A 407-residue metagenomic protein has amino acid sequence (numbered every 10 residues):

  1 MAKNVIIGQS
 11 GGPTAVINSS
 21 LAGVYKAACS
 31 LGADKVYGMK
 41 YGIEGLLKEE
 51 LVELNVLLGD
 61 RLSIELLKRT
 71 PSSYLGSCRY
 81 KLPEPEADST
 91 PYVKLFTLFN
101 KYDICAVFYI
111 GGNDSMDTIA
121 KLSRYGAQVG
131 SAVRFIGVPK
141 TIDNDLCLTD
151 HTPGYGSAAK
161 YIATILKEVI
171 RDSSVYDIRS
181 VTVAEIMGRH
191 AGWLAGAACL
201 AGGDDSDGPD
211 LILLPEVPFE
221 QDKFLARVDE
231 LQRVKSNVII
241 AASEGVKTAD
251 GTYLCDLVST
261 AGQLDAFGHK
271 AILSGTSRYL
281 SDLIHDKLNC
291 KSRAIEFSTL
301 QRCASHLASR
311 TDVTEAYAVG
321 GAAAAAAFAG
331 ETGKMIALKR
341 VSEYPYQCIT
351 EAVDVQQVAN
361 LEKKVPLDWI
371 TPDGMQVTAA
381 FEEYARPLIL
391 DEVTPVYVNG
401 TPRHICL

Functional and structural regions predicted by a protein language model:
M1-V52: N-terminal phosphate-binding or glycine-rich loops at protein starts, especially the Walker A/P-loop of NTPases
K3-I7, L67-K81, K140-D150, D177-S180 (+1 more regions): Gly-rich Lys/Arg/Thr-decorated short loops/hinges at beta-loop-alpha junctions or inter-strand turns that position
N4-T14, S73-R79, C105-G111, G137 (+2 more regions): Short glycine-rich or small-residue beta-strand-to-loop segments that form or flank ligand, phosphate, metal/Fe-S
S10-G12, M39-G45, R79-Y80, G112-N113 (+5 more regions): Short, ordered loop/turn segments at secondary-structure junctions
T14-V24, L46-L47, T90-V93, N113-K121 (+5 more regions): Short glycine/serine/threonine-rich phosphate/pyrophosphate-binding segments that cradle anionic phosphate groups
V36, L98, A106-G111, D117-A132 (+1 more regions): Accessory alpha-helical/coil subdomains and C-terminal extensions that flank or cap enzyme catalytic cores
E49-C105, D114, P153-Y155, K167: Glycine-rich oxoanion-binding loops at beta->alpha junctions
Y253-L407: C-terminal non-catalytic interaction/assembly regions of soluble proteins
